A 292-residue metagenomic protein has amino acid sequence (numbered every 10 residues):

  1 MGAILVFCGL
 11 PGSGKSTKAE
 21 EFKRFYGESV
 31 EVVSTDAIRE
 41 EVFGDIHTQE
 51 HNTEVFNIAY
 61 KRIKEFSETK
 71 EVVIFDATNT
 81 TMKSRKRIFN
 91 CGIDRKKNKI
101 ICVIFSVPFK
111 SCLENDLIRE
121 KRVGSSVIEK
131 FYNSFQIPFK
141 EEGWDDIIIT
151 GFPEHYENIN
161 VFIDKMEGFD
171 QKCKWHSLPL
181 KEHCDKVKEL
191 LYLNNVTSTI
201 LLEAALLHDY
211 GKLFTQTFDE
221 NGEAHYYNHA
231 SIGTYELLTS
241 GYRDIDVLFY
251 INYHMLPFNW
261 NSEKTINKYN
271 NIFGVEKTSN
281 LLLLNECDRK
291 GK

Functional and structural regions predicted by a protein language model:
M1-L5, T69-E71: Pre-Walker A (Motif I) flank of P-loop NTPase domains
I4, C8, S13, F109-N158: Conserved GTP-binding G-domain of TRAFAC-class P-loop NTPases and closely related GTPase folds
T17-E71: Conserved substrate/cofactor phosphate-moiety recognition/catalytic segment in nucleotide-dependent phosphotransferases
E41, T80-K121, S134: ATP-dependent NMP and nucleoside kinases share a basic, alpha-helical "lid"
D45-H51, L117-R122, D219-A224: Short glycine-enriched, charge-decorated loop/helix-capping segments at active-site entrances that position
H51-K99: Glycine-rich phosphate-binding loop used to anchor ATP phosphates in small-molecule kinases, encompassing both
T150-D219, H225: Acidic/His-rich, divalent-metal-binding segments that scaffold phosphate/diphosphate chemistry
Y192-G291: Divalent metal-dependent catalytic cores for phosphoryl transfer on phosphate-bearing substrates
